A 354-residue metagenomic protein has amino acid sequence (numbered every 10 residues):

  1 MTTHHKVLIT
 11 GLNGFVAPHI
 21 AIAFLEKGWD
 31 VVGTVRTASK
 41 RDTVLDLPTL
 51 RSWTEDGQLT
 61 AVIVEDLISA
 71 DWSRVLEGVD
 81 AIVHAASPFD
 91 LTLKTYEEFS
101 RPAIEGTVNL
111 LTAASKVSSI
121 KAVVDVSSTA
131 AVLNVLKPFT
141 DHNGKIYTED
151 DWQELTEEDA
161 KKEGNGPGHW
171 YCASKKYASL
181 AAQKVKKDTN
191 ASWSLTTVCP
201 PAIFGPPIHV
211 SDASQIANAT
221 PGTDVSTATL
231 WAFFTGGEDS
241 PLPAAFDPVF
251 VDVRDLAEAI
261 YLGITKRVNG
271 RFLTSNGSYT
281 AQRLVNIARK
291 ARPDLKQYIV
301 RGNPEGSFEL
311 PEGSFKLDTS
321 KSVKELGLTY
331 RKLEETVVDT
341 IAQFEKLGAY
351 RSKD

Functional and structural regions predicted by a protein language model:
T3-T34: N-terminal Rossmann NAD(P)H-binding glycine-rich loop of SDR-like oxidoreductase domains
S39-L45, T49-E105: NAD(P)H-binding glycine-rich loop region in Rossmannoid oxidoreductase-like domains and their noncatalytic homologs
E77, I82, L93-D125, S179 (+1 more regions): NAD(P)-cofactor binding segment of oxidoreductase domains
E157-L195: Active-site Tyr-X1-5-Lys
T189-S192, P206-S226, L262-F272: Glycine/proline-rich active-site loop of Rossmann-fold NAD(P)-dependent oxidoreductases
V225-L230, S240-L262: Substrate-positioning beta->alpha
D247, D255-G306, I341, A349-D354: Mid/C-terminal beta-alpha module of Rossmann-like enzyme folds, strongest in SDR-family dehydrogenases/epimerases
D294-D354: C-terminal amphipathic/interface module of NAD(P)-dependent oxidoreductases and related NAD-binding regulators
